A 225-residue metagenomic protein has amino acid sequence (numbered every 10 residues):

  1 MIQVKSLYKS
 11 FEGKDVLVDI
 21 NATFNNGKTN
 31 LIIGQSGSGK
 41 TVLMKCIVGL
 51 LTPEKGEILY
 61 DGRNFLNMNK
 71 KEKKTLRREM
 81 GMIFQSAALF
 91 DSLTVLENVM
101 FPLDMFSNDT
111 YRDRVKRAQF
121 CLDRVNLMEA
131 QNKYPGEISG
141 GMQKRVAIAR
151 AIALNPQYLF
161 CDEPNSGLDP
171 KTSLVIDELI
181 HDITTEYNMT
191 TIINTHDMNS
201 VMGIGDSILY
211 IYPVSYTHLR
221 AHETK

Functional and structural regions predicted by a protein language model:
V48: Helix-to-loop junction immediately C-terminal to a conserved catalytic motif
Y111-E129: Conserved ABC ATPase "signature" region
Y134-I138, M142: Conserved ABC ATPase signature
A153-Q157: A short, proline-enriched helix->beta-strand linker immediately N-terminal to the Walker B motif in ABC-type P-loop
L159-D162: Catalytic Walker B motif of ABC-type/P-loop ATPase nucleotide-binding domains
T195-H196: H-loop/switch region of ABC-family ATPase nucleotide-binding domains
T217-T224: Conserved small/polar residues in nucleotide/adenosyl-binding loops
